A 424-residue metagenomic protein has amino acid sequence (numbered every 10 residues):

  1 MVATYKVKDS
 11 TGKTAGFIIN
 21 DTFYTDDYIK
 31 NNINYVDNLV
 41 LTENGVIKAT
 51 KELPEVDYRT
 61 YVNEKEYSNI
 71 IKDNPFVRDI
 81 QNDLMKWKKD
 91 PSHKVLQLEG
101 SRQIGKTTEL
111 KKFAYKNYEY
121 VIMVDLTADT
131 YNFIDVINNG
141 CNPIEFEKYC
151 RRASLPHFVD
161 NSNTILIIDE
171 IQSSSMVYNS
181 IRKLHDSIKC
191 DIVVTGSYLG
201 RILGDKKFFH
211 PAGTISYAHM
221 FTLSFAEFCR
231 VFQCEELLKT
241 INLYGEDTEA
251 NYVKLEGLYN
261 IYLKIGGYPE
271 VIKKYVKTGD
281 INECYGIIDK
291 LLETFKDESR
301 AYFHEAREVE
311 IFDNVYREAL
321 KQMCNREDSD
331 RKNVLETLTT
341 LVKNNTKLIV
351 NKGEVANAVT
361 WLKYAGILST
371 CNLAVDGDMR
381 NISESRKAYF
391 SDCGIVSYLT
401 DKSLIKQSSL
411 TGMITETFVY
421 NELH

Functional and structural regions predicted by a protein language model:
D37, V46-S92: A short, basic N-terminal segment
L98: Hydrophobic anchor at the beta1->P-loop junction of P-loop NTPases
K106: Conserved lysine of the Walker
E109: Hydrophobic positions on the alpha1 helix immediately C-terminal to the Walker A/P-loop
A128-H157: Short glycine-rich substrate-engagement loop in P-loop NTPases that contacts/grips substrate
D186-K207: Sensor-1/coupling segment of RecA-like P-loop NTPase cores
K206-N325: Interdomain motor-coupling "hinge/lid" segment immediately C-terminal to the ATP-binding subdomain of NTP-driven enzymes
K277, E283-H424: Accessory nucleic acid-recognition modules appended to NTPase machines
